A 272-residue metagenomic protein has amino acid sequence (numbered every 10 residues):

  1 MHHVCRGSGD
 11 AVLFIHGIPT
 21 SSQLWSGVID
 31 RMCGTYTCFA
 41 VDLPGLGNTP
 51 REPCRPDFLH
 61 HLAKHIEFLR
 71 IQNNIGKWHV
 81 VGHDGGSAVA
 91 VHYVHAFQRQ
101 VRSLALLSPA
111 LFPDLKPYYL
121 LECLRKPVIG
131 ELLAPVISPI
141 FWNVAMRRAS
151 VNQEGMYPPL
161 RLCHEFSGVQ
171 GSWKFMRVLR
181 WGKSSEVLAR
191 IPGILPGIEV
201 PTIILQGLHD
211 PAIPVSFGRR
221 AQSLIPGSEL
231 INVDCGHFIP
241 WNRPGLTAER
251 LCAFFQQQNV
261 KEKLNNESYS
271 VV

Functional and structural regions predicted by a protein language model:
V4-N48: Conserved HGGG/HGGXW glycine-rich cap/lid loop of the alpha/beta-hydrolase fold
F39-G82, E249: Active-site loop/oxyanion-hole signature of alpha/beta-hydrolase fold enzymes
H95, R102-L132: Flexible "cap/lid" loop of the alpha/beta hydrolase fold
V136-G197: Conserved alpha/beta-hydrolase catalytic His-Asp/Glu region
S185, H209-I213: Acidic catalytic loop of the alpha/beta-hydrolase fold
I191, V200, P214-A221: Short alpha-helix in the alpha/beta-hydrolase fold that links the catalytic acid
I198, I204-Q206: Short beta-strand/loop motif that positions the catalytic acidic residue of the alpha/beta-hydrolase fold
G227-V272: Catalytic active-site module of serine/aspartate enzymes centered on a nucleophile-bearing elbow/loop
